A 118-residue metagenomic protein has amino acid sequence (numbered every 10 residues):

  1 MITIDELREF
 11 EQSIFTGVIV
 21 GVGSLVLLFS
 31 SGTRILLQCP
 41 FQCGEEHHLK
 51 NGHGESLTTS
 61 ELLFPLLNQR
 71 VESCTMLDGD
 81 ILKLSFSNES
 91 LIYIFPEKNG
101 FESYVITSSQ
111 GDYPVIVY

Functional and structural regions predicted by a protein language model:
M1-Y118: Surface-exposed, interaction-prone regions used to assemble/regulate multi-protein complexes
